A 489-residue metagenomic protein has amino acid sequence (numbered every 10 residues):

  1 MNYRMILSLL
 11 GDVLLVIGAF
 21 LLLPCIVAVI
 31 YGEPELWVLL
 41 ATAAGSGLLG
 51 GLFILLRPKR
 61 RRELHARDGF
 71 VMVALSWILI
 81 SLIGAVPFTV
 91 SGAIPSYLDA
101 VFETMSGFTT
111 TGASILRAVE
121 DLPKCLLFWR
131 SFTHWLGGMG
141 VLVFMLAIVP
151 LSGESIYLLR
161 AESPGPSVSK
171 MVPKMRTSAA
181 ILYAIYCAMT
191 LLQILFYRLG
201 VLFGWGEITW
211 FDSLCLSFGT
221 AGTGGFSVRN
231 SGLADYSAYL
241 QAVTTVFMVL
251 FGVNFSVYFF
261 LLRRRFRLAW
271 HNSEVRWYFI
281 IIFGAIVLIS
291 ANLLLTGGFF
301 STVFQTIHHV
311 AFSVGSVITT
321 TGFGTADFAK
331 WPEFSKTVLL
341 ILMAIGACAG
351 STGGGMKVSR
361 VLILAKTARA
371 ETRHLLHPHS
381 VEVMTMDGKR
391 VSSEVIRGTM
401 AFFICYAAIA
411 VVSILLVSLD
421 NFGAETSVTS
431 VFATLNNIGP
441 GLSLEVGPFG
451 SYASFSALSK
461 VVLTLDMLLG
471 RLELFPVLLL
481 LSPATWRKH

Functional and structural regions predicted by a protein language model:
M1-H489: Membrane-proximal intracellular helices of multi-pass ion channels
